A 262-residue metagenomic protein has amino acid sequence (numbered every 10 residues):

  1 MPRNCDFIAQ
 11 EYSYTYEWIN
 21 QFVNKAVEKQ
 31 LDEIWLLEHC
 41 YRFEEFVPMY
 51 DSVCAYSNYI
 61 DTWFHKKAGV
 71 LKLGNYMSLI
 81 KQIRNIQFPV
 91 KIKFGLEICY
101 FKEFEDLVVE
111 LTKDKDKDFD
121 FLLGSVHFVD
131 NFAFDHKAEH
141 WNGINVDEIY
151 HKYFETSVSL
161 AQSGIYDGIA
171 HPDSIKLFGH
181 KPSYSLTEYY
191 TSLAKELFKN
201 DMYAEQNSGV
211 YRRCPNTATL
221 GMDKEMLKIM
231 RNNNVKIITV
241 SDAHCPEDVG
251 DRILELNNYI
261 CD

Functional and structural regions predicted by a protein language model:
M1-A9, I19-N24, G143, G164-I165 (+2 more regions): Charged catalytic cores and adjacent phosphate/nucleic-acid-binding surfaces used for phosphate/nucleic-acid chemistry
M1-Y100, Y184, E188, S192-L193 (+3 more regions): An N-terminally biased module of ancient metal coordination in phosphate/nucleic-acid-related enzymes
Y16, Y41-E44, K102-E103, K117 (+2 more regions): Divalent metal-binding pocket/active-site signature
V27-E28, M77-P89, V109-D120, S159-I165 (+3 more regions): Acidic (Asp/Glu)-rich catalytic clusters
P48, Y56, L107-V109, K115 (+2 more regions): A generic membrane alpha-helix/interface feature
Y56-W63, I83-K91, F132-K137, G168-P172 (+2 more regions): Generic detector of short, locally flexible boundary/turn motifs and exposed helical patches
N75, K152, A218-M222: Short secondary-structure boundary/capping elements
